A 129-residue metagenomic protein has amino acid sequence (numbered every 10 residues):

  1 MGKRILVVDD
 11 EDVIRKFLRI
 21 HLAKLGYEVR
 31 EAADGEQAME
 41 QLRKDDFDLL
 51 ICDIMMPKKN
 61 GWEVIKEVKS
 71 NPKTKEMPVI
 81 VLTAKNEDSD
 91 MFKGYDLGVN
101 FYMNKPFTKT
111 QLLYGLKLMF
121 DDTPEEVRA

Functional and structural regions predicted by a protein language model:
L6, E31-L49: Acidic, metal-coordinating helix/loop segments flanking the phosphotransfer/catalytic sites of two-component signaling
K16-K24: Charged docking surfaces used in two-component/phosphorelay signaling
M56: Receiver (REC) domain active-site loop signature in two-component systems and cognate sites in sensor histidine kinases
F107-K117: C-terminal output helix
K117-A129: The C-terminal output helix
